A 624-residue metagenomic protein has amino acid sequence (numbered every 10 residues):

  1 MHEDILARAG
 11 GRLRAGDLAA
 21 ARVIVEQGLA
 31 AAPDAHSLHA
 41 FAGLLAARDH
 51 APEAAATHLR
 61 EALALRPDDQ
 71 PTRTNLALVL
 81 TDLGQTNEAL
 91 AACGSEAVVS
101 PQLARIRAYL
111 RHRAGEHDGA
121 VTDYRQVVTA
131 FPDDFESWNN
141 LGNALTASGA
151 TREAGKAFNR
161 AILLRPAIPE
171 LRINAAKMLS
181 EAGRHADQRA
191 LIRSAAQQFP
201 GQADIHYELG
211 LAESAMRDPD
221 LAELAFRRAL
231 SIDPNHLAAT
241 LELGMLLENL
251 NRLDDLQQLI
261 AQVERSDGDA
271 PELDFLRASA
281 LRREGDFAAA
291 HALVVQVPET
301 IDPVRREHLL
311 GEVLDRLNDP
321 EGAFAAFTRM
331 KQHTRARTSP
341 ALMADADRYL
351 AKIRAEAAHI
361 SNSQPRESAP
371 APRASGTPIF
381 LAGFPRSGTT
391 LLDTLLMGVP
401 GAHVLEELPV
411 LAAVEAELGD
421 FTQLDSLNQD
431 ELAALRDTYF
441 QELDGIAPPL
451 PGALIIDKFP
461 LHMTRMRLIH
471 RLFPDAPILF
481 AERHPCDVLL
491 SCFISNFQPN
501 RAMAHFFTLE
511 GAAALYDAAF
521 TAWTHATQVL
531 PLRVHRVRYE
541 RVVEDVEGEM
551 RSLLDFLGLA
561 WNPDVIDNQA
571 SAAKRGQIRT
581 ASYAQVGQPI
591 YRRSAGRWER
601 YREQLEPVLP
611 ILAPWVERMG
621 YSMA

Functional and structural regions predicted by a protein language model:
M1-P449: Alpha-helical solenoid repeat scaffolds of the TPR/TPR-like class and their adjacent stem/linker regions that mediate
S180, S214, E248, G398-V399 (+3 more regions): Short secondary-structure boundary/capping segments
Q257-L259, R282, A288-V297, R306-P370 (+5 more regions): PAPS-dependent sulfotransferases, especially Golgi type II membrane carbohydrate sulfotransferases
L381-G383, T394, L454-P460, P477-E482 (+3 more regions): Short beta-strand segments
A402, A476, V534: Short, conserved active-site loop motifs that form the nucleotide-linked donor/cofactor pocket
P409-V410, P485-V488, V542-E544: Conserved nucleotide-binding/hydrolysis micro-motifs of P-loop NTPases
T438-H470: Glycine-rich phosphate-binding loop used to anchor ATP phosphates in small-molecule kinases, encompassing both
I469-C492: Conserved phosphate-donor/acceptor-positioning beta-strand/loop module used by diverse small-molecule
